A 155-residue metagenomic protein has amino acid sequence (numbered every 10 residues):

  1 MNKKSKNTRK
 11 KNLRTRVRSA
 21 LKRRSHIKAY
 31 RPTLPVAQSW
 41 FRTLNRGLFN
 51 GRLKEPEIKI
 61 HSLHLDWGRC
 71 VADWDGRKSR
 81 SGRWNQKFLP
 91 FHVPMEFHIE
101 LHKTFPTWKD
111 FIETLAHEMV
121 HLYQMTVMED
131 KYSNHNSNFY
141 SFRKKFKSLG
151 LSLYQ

Functional and structural regions predicted by a protein language model:
M1-E113, L122-Q155: Active-site-proximal or metal-binding-adjacent scaffold patches in catalytic folds
E118: Walker B catalytic acidic pair
